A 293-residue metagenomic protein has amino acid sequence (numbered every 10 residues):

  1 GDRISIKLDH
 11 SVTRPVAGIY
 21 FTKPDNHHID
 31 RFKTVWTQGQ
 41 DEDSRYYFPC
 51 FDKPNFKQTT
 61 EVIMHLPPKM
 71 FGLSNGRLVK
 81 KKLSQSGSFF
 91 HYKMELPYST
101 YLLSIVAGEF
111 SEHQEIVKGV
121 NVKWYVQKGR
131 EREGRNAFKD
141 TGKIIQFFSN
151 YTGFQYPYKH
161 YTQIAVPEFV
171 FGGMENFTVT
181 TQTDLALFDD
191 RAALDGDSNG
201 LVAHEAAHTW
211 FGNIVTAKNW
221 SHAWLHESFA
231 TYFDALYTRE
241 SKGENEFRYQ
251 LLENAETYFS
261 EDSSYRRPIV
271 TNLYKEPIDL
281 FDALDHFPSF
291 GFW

Functional and structural regions predicted by a protein language model:
G1-K159, L185, L284-D285: Acidic/His-enriched low-complexity segments
Y92, W124-W293: Hydrophobic alpha-helical and helix-loop surface patches within well-folded domains that function as non-catalytic
